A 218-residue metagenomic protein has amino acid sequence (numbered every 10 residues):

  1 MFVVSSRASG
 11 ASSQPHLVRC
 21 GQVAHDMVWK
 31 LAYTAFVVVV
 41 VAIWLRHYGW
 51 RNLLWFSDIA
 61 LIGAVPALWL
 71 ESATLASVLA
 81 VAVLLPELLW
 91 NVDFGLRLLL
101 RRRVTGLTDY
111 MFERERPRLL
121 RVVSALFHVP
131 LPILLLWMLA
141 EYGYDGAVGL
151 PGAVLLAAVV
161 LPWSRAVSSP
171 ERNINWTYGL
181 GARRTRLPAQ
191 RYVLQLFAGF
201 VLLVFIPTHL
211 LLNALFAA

Functional and structural regions predicted by a protein language model:
D26-V39, V201: Alpha-helical transmembrane segments
A35-V41, D58-A67, L131-W137: Hydrophobic, membrane-inserted alpha-helices
F36-A42, L84-D93, L156-A166: Aromatic-anchored segments of alpha-helical transmembrane domains
A42-W50: Short, hydrophobic transmembrane alpha-helix segments
G49-L70, T74, L79-A80: Loop-to-helix transition at the N-terminal end of transmembrane alpha-helices
A80-L85, L89-L155: Membrane-proximal helix-loop-helix units in multi-pass membrane proteins
A166-P207: Membrane-interface transmembrane-helix boundary segments in multi-pass integral membrane proteins
L210-A218: Juxtamembrane boundary at the C-terminal end of a transmembrane helix
